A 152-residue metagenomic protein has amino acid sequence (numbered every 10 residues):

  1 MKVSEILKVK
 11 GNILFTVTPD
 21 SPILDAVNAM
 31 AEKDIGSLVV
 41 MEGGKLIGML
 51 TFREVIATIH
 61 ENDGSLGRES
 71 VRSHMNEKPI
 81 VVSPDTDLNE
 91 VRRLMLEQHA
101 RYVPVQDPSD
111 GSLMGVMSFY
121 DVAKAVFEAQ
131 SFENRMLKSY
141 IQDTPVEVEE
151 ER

Functional and structural regions predicted by a protein language model:
M1-N12, T51-L96, F119-R152: Tandem CBS (Bateman) regulatory domains
I13-T16, K45-L46, V81, S112: Short, flexible active-site loop motifs that bind/organize anionic cofactors or intermediates
T16-D34, M41, V81-A100, Q106: The conserved cystathionine-beta-synthase
M30-K33, L38-R53, M95, V103-V122: A glycine-centered beta-loop-beta connector
